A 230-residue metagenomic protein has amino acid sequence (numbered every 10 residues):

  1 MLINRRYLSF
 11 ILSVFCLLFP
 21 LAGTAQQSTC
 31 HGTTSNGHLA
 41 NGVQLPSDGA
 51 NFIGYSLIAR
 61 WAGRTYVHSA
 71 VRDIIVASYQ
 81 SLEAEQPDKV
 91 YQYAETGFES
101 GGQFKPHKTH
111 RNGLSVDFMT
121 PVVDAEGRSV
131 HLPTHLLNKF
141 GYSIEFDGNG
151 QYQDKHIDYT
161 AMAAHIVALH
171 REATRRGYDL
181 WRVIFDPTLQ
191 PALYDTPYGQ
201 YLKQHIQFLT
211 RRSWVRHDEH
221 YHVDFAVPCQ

Functional and structural regions predicted by a protein language model:
L2, P20-Q230: Extracytoplasmic glycan-interaction modules
R5-R6: Basic polycationic patches enriched in arginine
S9-P20: Bacterial N-terminal signal peptides
